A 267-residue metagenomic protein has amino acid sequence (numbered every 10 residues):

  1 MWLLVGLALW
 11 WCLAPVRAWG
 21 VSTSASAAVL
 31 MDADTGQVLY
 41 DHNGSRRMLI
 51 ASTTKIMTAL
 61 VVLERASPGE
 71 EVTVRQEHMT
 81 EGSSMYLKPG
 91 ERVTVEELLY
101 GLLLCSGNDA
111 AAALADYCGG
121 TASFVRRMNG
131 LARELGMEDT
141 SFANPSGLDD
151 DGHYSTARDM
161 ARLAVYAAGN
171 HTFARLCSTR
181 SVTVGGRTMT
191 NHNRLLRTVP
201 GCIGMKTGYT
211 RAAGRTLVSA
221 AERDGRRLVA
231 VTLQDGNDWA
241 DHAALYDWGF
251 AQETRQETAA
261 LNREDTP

Functional and structural regions predicted by a protein language model:
W2, D32, I56, D265-P267: Catalytic-site microenvironment of enzymes that process N-acetyl-hexosamine-containing cell-wall polysaccharides
W2-C12: Bacterial N-terminal signal peptides
L7-A8, V16, D139, G236: Intrinsically disordered regions, especially transient/low-confidence alpha-helical propensity segments and coil-helix
W10-W11, A33, T183, R197: Short, positively charged
A14-R158, V165-G169: Active-site-adjacent loops and short helices of periplasmic peptidoglycan-processing enzymes
M137-E138, D149-P267: Domain-terminus/edge residues, biased toward the C-terminal soluble/receptor-binding domains of extracytoplasmic
